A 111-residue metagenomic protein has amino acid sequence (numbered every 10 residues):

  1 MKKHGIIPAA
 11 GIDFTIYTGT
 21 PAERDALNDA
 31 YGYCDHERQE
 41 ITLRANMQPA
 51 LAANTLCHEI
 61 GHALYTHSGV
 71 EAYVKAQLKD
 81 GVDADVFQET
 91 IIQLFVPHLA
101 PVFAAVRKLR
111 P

Functional and structural regions predicted by a protein language model:
M1-A10, T15-E40, P49: Catalytic zinc-binding patch centered on the HExxH motif and its immediate surroundings that defines zinc-dependent
L27-Y31, N46-N54, T66-A104: Post-HEXXH active-site segment of zinc metalloproteases
T55, E59-A63: Catalytic glutamate of the conserved HExxH
A105-P111: Long, well-structured alpha-helical subdomains associated with metal-dependent extracellular/ecto-lumenal hydrolases
